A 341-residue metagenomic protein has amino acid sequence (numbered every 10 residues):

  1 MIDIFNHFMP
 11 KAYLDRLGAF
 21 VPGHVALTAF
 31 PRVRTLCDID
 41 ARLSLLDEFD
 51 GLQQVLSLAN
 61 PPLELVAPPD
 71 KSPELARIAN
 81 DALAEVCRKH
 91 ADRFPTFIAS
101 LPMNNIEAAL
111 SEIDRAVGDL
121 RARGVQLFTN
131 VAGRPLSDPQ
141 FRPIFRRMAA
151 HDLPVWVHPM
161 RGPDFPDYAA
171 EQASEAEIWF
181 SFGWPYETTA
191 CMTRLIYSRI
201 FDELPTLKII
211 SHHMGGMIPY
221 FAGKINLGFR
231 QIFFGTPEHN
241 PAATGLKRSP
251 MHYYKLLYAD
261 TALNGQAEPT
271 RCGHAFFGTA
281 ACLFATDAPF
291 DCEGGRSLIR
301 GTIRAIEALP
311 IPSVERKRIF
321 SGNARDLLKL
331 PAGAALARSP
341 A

Functional and structural regions predicted by a protein language model:
I2-I4, P10-Q53, D81-D92, S111-R115 (+6 more regions): Mid-to-C-terminal alpha-helical segments outside catalytic/metal-binding sites
F8, M103, P159-F165, A288-D291: Short glycine-enriched loops at secondary-structure junctions
A12-L17, A67, D167-A170, F221-I225 (+3 more regions): Short aromatic-enriched loop/helix-cap "lid" or pocket-rim segments at secondary-structure transitions that line
G23, V117-L283, L336-A341: Catalytic pocket-lining loop regions of alpha/beta-barrel enzymes, especially the amidohydrolase/enolase/GH5 lineages
A26-P68, F94-P102, R123-N130: Divalent metal-dependent hydrolysis catalytic cores, especially in the metallo-beta-lactamase
R32-D40, R77, D81, R134-F145: Aromatic- and glycine-enriched glycan-recognition loops and surfaces that form the carbohydrate-binding subsites
N60-L75, E107, A176-E177: Surface-exposed, active-site-proximal loop segments in enzymatic domains
L83, R93-I113, S137-R142, G162-D164 (+1 more regions): N-terminal glycine-rich cofactor-binding segment that shapes the pocket for flavin-like pterin cofactors
